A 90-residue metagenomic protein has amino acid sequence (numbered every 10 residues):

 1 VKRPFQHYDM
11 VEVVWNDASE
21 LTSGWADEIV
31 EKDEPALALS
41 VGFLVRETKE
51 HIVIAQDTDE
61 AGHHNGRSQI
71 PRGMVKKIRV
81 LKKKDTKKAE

Functional and structural regions predicted by a protein language model:
V1-E90: Conserved RNA-binding domains used in RNP assembly and mRNA/RNA metabolism
